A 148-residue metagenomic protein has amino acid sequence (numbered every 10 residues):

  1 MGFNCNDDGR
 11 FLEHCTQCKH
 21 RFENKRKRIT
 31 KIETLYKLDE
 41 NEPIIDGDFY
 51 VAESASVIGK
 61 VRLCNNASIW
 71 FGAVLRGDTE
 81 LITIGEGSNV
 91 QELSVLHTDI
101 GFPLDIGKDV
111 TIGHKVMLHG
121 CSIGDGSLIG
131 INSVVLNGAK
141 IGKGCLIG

Functional and structural regions predicted by a protein language model:
F3-S68, V74, D78, G87: Extended, small-residue-rich solenoid/repeat segments and analogous flexible loops that form exposed scaffolds
G47, A52-E53, I58-G59, C64-N65 (+13 more regions): Left-handed beta-helix
I82: A short, polar/charged loop-to-alpha-helix boundary motif
